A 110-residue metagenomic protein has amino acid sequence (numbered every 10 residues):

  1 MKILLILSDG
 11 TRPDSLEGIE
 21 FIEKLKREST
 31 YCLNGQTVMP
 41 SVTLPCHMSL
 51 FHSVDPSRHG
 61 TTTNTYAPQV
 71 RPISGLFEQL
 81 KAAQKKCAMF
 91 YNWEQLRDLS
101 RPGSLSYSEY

Functional and structural regions predicted by a protein language model:
K2, R12-Y110: Active-site-proximal alpha/beta segments of enzymes that process anionic O-linked groups
L7: Generic enzyme active-site microenvironment
